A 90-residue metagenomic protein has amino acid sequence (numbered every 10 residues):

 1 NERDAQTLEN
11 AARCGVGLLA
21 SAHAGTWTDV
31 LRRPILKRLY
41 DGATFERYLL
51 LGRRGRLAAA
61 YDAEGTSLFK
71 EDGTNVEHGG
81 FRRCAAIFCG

Functional and structural regions predicted by a protein language model:
N1-R47, R53: Conserved P-loop NTPase nucleotide-binding/switch module
Y40-G90: Conserved P-loop NTPase
